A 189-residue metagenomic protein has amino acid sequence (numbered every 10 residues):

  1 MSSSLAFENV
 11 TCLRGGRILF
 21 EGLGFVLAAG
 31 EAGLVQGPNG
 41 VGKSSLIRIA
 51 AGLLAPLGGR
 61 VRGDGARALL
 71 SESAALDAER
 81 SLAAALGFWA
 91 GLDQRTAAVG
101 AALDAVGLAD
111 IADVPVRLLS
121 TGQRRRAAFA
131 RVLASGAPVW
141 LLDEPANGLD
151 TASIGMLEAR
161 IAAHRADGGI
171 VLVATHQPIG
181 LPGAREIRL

Functional and structural regions predicted by a protein language model:
M1-V26, A55: A short, flexible loop at the N-terminus of ABC-type nucleotide-binding domains that lies
A51: Helix-to-loop junction immediately C-terminal to a conserved catalytic motif
S73, A78-D93, A98: Q-loop/switch helix immediately C-terminal to the Walker
A97-I111: Conserved ABC ATPase "signature" region
P115-G122: Conserved ABC ATPase signature
F129, G168: Hydrophobic anchor residue at the start of the ABC signature
W140-E144: Catalytic Walker B motif of ABC-type/P-loop ATPase nucleotide-binding domains
